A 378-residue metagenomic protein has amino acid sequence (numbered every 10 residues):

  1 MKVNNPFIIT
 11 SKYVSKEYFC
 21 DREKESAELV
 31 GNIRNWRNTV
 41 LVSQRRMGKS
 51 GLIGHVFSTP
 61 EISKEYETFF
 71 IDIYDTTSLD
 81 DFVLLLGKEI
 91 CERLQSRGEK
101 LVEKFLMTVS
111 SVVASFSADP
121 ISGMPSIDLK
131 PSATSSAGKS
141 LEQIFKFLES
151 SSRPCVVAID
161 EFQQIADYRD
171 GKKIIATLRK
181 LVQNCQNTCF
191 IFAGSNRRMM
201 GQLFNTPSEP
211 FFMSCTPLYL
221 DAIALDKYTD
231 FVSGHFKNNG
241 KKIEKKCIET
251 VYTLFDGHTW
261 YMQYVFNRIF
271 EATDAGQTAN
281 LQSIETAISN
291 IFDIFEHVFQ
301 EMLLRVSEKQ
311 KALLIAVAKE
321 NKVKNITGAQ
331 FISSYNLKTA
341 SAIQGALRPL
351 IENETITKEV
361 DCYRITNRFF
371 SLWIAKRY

Functional and structural regions predicted by a protein language model:
M1-Q44, T357: A short, basic N-terminal segment
K2-P6, K246, D293, H297-Y378: C-terminal leucine-rich, beta-strand-based interaction scaffolds used for sensing/assembly
V42-M47, G51-V156: P-loop NTPase nucleotide-binding core
T59, R268, P349: Alpha-helical DNA-recognition elements
D75, T216-K227: Conserved AAA+ ATPase "SRH/arginine-finger" region at the nucleotide-binding site
D128-N196, N205: Conserved Walker B catalytic segment
R197-C215: Short regulatory helix/loop adjacent to the ATP-binding pocket of P-loop NTPases
S233-H297, E308, V360: Amphipathic alpha-helical "lid/sensor" segments that cap RecA-like P-loop NTPase cores
